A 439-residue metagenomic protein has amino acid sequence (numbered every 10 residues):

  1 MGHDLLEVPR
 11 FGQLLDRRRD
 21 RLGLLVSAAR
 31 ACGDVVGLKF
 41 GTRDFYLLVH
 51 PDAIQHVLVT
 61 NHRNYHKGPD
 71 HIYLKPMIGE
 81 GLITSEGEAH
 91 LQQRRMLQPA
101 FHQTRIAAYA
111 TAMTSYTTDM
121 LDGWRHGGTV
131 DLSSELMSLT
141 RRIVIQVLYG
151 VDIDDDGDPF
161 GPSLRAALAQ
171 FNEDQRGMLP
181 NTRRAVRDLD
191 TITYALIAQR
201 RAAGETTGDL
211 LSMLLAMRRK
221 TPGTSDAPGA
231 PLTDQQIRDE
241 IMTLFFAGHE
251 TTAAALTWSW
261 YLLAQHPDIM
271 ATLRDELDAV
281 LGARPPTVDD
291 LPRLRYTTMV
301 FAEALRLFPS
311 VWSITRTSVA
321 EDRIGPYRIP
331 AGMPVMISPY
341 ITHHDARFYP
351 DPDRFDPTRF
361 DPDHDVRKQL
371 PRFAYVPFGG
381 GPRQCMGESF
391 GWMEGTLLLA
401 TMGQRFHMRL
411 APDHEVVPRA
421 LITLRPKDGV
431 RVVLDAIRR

Functional and structural regions predicted by a protein language model:
M1-L5, H66-I72, S85, A89 (+2 more regions): Cytochrome P450 heme-thiolate monooxygenase catalytic core
M1-Q92, A107, T111-D119, A320 (+3 more regions): N-terminal membrane-proximal hinge/A-helix region immediately C-terminal to the signal-anchor transmembrane segment
G2-V8, A110, T114, R165 (+10 more regions): Cytochrome P450 I-helix active-site segment
Q13-G33, T191, A195, R284-G325: Conserved cytochrome P450 K-helix E-x-x-R motif and the immediately C-terminal K′/meander segment
V26-R30, T117, S163, D278-P286 (+2 more regions): Cytochrome P450 proximal C-terminal region
T251-E276, E388-F406: Cytochrome P450 catalytic-core helices
I337-V366: Conserved cytochrome P450 K-helix/beta-meander segment immediately N-terminal to the heme-binding cysteine loop
